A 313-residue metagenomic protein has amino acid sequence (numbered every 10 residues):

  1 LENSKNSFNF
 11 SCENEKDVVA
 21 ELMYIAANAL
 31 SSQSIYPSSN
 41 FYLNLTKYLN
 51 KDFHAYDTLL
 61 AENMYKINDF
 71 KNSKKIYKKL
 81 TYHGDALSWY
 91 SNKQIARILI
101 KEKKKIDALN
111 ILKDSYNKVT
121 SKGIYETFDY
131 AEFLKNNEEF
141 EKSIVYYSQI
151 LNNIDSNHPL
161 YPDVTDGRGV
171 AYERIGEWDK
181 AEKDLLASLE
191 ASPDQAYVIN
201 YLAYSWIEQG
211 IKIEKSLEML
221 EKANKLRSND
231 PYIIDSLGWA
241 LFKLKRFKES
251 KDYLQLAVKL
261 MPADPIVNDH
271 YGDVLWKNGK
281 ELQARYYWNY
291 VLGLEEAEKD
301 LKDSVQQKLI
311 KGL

Functional and structural regions predicted by a protein language model:
L1, Y24-I25, A55-L59, W89-Q94 (+7 more regions): Alpha-solenoid helical repeat scaffolds
S7-L22, D155-H158: TPR-adjacent "capping" and linker segments in tetratricopeptide-repeat scaffold/adaptor proteins
N28, E62, R97, E132 (+4 more regions): Residue-level recognition of tetratricopeptide repeat
Q33, I67, E102, N137 (+4 more regions): Structural motif corresponding to the intra-repeat A-B loop/turn of tetratricopeptide repeats
Y36, F70, K105, F140 (+4 more regions): TPR-repeat structural position
L49, Y82-D85, K118-V119, N153-N157 (+4 more regions): Structural marker of alpha-solenoid helical repeat scaffolds
